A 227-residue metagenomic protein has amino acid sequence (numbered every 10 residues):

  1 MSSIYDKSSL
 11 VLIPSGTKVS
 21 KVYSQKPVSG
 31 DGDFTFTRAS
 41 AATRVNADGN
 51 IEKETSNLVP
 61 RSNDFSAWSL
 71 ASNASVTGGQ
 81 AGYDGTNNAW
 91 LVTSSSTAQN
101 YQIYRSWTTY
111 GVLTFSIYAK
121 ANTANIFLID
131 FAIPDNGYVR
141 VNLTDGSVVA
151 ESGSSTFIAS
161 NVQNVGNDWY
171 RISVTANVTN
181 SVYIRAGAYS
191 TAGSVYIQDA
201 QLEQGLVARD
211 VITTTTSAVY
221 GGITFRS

Functional and structural regions predicted by a protein language model:
M1-S227: Extracellular and organelle-lumenal recognition/adhesion modules and their flexible linkers in secreted
